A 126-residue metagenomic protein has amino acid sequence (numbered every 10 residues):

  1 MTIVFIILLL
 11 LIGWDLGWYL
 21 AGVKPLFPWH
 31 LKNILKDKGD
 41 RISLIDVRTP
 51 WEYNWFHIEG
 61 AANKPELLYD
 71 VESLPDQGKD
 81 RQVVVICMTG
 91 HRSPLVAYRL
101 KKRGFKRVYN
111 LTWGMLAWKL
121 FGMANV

Functional and structural regions predicted by a protein language model:
M1-I42, P50-Q82, H91-V126: Rhodanese-like catalytic fold shared by cysteine-dependent sulfurtransferases and DSP/PTP-type phosphatases
I86: Short, surface-exposed ligand- or partner-binding patches at beta-edge/loop junctions that are enriched in aromatics
